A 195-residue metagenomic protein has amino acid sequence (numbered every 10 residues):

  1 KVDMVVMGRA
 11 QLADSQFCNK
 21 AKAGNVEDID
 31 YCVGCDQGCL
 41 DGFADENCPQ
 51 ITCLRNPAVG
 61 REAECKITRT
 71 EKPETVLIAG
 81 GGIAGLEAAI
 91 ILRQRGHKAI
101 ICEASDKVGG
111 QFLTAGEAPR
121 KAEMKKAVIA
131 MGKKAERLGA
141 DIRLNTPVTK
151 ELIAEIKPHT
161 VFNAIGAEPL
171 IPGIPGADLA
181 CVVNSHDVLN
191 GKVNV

Functional and structural regions predicted by a protein language model:
V2-K20: Glycine-rich phosphate-binding active-site loops on the catalytic face of alpha/beta enzymes
C18-P73: Cysteine-cluster motifs in flexible loop/terminal segments that predominantly coordinate metals
N56-T70, K133-K134, I142-L144, I165-V195: Glycine-rich dinucleotide-binding loop and its adjacent helix/turn
K72-A84, N194-V195: Beta1/beta-strand and adjacent pyrophosphate-binding region of the FAD-binding site in flavoprotein oxidoreductases
I78-N145: Beta1-alpha1 glycine-rich phosphate/pyrophosphate-binding loop at the start of Rossmann-like nucleotide-binding domains
C102, P158-G166: Short hydrophobic core segments
K150-I156: Short amphipathic alpha-helix with an adjacent loop that forms part of the alpha/beta core around
